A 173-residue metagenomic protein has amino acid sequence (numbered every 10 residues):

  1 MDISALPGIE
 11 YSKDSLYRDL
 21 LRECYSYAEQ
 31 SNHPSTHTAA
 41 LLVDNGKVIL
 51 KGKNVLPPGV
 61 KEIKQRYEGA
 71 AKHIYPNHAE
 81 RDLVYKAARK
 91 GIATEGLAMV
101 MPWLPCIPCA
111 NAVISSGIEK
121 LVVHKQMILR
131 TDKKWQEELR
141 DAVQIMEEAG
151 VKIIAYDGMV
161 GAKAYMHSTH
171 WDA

Functional and structural regions predicted by a protein language model:
M1-A173: Zinc-dependent deaminase catalytic domain
